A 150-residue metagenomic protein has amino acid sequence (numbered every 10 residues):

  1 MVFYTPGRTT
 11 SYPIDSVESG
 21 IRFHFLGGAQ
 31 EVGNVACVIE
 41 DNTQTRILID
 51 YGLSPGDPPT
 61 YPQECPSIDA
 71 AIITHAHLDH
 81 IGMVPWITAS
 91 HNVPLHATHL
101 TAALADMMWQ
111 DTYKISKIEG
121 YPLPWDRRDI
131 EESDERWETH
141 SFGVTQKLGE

Functional and structural regions predicted by a protein language model:
V2-P66, T139-E150: Core dinuclear metal-dependent hydrolase active-site scaffold
A29-N34, V38-I73, H77-L78, G82-V93 (+3 more regions): Pre-active-site segment of Zn-dependent metallo-hydrolases
